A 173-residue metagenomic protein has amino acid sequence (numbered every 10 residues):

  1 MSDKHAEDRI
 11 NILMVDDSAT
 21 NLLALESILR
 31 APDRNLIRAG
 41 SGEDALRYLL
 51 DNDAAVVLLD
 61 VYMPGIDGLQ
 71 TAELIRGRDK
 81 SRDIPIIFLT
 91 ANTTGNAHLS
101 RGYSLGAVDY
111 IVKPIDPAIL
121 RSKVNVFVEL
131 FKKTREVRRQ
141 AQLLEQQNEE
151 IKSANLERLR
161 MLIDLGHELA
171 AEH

Functional and structural regions predicted by a protein language model:
A6-L29, V57: Conserved acidic segment of CheY-like receiver
D16, D60, T90: Active-site residues of response regulator receiver
R38-R47, G68: Helix N-cap/capping motif at the beta->alpha junctions
N52-L59: Active-site beta3 strand of CheY-like receiver
M63, I75: Receiver (REC) domain active-site loop signature in two-component systems and cognate sites in sensor histidine kinases
Q70, R82, T93-D109: Alpha4 helix (beta4-alpha4-beta5 surface) of REC/receiver domains from two-component response regulators
I111-V124, V128: C-terminal output helix
K132-H167, A171: Amphipathic alpha-helical coiled-coil "transmission" helices that mediate dimerization and conformational coupling
